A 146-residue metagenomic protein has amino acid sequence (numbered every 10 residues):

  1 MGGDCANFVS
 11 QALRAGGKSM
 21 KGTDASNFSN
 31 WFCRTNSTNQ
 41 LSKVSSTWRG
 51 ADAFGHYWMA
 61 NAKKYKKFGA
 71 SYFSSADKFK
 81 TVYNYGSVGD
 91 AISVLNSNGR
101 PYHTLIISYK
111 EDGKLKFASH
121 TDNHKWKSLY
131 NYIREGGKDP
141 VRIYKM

Functional and structural regions predicted by a protein language model:
M1-G16: Active-site nucleophilic cysteine motif
L13-R14, S97, K110, D122: Residue-level marker of positions within ordered structural domains that often coincide with functionally constrained
A15-M20, G113: Secondary-structure boundary elements
S19-C33: Short acidic alpha-helical/loop segments enriched in Asp/Glu that coordinate divalent cations
A25, K66-A70, L129: Generic alpha-helix signal with a bias toward terminal, lower-confidence helices and secondary-structure junctions
F32-K116: ...with weaker cross-activation on analogous glycine-rich loops/strands in unrelated enzymes
H103-M146: Glycine-rich, aromatic-bearing surface loops/beta-hairpins
